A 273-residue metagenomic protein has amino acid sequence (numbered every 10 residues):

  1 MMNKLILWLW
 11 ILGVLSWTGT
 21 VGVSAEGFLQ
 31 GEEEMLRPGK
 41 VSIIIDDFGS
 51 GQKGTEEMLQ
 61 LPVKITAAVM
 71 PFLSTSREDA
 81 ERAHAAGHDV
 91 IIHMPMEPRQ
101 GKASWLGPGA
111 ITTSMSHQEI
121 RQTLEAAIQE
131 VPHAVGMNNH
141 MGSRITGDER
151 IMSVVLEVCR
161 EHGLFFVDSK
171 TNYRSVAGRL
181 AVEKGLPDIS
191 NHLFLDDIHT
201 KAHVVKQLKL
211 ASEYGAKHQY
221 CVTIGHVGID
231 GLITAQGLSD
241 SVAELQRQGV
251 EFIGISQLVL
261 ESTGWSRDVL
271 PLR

Functional and structural regions predicted by a protein language model:
M1-L9: Bacterial N-terminal signal peptides that target proteins for export
W10, V14-I43, G49-E57, L260 (+1 more regions): N-terminal pre-catalytic segment of deacetylase/amide-hydrolase enzymes
E34-S104: Active-site beta->alpha N-cap acidic-glycine motif
V41-I45, I65-A68, V90-M94, M137-N139 (+4 more regions): Hydrophobic faces of well-ordered beta-strands that scaffold small-molecule active sites in alpha/beta enzyme cores
F48, A67-F72, N138-D148, H162-R174: Catalytic beta/alpha-barrel core
W105-L106, A110-Q129, T146-I151, G178-G215: Alpha-helical scaffold elements lining the catalytic groove of polysaccharide deacetylases
A126-I145, Y220: Active-site groove signature of glycoside hydrolases
E161-N172, I229-R273: C-terminal domain-boundary segment and adjacent tail
